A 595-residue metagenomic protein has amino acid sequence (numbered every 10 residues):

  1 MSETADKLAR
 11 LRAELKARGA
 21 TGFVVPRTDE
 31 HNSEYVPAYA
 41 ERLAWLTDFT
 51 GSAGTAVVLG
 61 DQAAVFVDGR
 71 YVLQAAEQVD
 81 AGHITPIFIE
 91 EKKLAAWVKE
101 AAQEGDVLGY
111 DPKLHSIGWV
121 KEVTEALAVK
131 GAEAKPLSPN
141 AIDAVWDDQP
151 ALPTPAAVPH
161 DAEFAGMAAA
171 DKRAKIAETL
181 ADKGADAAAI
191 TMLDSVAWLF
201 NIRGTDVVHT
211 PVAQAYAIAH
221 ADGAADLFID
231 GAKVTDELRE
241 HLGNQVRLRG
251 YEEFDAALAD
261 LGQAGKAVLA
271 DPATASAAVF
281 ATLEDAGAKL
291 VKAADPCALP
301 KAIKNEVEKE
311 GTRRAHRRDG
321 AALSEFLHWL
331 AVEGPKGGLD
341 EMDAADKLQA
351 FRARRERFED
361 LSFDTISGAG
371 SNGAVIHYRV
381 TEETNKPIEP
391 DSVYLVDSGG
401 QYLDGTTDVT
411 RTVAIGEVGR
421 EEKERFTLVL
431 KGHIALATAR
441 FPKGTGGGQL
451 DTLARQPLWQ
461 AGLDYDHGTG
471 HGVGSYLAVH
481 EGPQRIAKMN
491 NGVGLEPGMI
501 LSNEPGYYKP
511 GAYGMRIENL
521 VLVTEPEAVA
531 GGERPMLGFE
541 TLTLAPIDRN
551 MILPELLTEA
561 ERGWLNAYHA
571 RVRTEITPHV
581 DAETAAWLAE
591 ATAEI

Functional and structural regions predicted by a protein language model:
M1-I595: Active-site neighborhoods and metal-handling regions in enzymes and metal-associated proteins
